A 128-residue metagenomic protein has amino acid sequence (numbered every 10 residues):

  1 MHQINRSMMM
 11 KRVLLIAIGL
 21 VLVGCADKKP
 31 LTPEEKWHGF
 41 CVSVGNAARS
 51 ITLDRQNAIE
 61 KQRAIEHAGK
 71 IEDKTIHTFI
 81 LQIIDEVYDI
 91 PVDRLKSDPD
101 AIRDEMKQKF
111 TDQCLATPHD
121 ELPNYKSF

Functional and structural regions predicted by a protein language model:
M1-M9: Short, Lys/Arg-enriched N-terminal segments with co-localized hydrophobic residues within the first ~10-30 amino acids
M10-I16: Sec-dependent signal peptide recognition, specifically the positively charged N-region followed immediately by
I18-G19, E34, K107: Residue-level signal for mature regions of secreted extracellular proteins and peptides
V23-G24: C-terminal motif of bacterial Sec signal peptides marking the signal peptidase cleavage site
D27-K29, E35-G39, D98-R103: Transition segments tied to proteolytic processing and entry into folded domains
T32-Q56: Post-signal peptide N-terminal segment of mature Sec-exported envelope proteins
I59-F128: Compact alpha-helical subdomains of small soluble proteins
